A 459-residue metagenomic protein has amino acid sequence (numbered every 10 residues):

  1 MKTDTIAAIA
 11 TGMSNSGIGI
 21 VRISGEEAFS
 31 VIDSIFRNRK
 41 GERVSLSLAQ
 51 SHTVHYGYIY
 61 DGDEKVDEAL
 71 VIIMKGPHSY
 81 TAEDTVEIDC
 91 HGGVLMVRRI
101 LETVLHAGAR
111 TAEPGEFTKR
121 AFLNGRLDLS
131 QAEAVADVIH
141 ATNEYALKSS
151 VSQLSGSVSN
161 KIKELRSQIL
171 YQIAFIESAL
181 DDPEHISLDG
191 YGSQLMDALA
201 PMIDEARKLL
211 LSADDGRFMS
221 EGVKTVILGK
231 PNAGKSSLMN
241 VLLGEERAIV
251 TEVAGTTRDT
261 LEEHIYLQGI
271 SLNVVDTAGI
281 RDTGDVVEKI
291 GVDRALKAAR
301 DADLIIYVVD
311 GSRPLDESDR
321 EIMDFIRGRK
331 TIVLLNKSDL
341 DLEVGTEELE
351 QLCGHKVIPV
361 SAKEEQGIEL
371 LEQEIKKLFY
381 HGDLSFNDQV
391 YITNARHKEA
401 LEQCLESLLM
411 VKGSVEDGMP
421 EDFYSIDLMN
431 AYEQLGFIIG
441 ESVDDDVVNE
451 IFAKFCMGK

Functional and structural regions predicted by a protein language model:
M1-K148, S152, G156, I332: A glycine-rich (often HGG/GG-containing) alpha/beta subdomain
K2-I9, M13-S16, E144-Y266, T283-D285 (+1 more regions): C-terminal-of-GTPase-core extension/linker across diverse P-loop GTPases
H55-V66, V71-K75, G255-T283, D301: Switch I (G2) and immediately adjacent beta-strands of P-loop GTPase domains
G92, L242, T277, V309-S312 (+1 more regions): Glycine-rich, N-terminal phosphate-binding loop of Rossmann-like dinucleotide-binding domains
L272, L304, I332: Short, Asp-centered acidic motifs that coordinate Mg2+ and/or phosphate in catalytic or ligand-binding sites
V274, V308, L334: Generic enzyme active-site microenvironment
E288-S312: Inter-motif core of Ras-like GTPase G domains
